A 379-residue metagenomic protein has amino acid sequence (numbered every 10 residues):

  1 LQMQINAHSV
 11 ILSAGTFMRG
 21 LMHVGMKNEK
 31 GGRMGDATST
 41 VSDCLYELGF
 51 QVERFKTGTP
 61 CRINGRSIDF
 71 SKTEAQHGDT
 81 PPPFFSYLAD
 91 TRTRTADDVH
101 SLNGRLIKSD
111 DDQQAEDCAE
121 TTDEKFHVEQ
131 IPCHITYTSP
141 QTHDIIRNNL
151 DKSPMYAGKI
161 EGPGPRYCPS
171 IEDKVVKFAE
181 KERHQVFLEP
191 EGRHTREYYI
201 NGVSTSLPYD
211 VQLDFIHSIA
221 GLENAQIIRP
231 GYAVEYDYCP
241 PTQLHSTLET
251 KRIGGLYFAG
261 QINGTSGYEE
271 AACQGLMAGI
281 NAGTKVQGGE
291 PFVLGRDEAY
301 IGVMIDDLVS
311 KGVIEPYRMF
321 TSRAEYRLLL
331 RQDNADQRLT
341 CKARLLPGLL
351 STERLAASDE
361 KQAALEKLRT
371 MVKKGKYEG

Functional and structural regions predicted by a protein language model:
Q2-S9: Core beta-strand elements of the Rossmann-like FAD/NAD(P) dinucleotide-binding domain in flavoenzyme oxidoreductases
L12-A14, F55, E189-E191, I227-P230 (+7 more regions): Generic beta-strand/beta-sheet core signal
L12-I63, I219-A220, N224, M277-K285: Glycine-rich loop(s) and the adjacent beta-strand/alpha-helix scaffold that form part
E29-R33, L244, I262-E270, F292-G295 (+1 more regions): Alpha-helix capping and helix-loop boundary segments enriched in small/acidic/polar residues
E53-G254, F258, I262, D336 (+1 more regions): Mobile, glycine/GP-rich and aromatic-enriched active-site lid/loop segments adjacent to catalytic centers
R252-A259, T265-G283, D297-M304: Extended, hydrophobic alpha-helical segments in both membrane/secreted and soluble proteins
L276, A282, G288-G379: Non-catalytic terminal regions with compositionally biased, polar/charged low complexity
